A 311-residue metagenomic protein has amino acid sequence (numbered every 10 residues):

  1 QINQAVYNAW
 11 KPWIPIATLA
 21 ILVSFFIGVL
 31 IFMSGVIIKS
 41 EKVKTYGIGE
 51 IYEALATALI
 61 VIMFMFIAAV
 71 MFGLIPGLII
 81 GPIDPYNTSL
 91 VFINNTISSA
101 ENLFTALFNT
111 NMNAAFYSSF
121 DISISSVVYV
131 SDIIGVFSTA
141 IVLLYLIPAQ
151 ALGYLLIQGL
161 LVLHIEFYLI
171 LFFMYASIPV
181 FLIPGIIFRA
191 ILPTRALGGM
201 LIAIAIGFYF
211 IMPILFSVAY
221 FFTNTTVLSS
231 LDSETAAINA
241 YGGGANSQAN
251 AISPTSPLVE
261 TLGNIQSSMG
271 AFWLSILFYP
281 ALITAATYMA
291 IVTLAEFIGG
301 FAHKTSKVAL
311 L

Functional and structural regions predicted by a protein language model:
I2-L311: Hydrophobic alpha-helical segments involved in membrane association or supramolecular assembly
